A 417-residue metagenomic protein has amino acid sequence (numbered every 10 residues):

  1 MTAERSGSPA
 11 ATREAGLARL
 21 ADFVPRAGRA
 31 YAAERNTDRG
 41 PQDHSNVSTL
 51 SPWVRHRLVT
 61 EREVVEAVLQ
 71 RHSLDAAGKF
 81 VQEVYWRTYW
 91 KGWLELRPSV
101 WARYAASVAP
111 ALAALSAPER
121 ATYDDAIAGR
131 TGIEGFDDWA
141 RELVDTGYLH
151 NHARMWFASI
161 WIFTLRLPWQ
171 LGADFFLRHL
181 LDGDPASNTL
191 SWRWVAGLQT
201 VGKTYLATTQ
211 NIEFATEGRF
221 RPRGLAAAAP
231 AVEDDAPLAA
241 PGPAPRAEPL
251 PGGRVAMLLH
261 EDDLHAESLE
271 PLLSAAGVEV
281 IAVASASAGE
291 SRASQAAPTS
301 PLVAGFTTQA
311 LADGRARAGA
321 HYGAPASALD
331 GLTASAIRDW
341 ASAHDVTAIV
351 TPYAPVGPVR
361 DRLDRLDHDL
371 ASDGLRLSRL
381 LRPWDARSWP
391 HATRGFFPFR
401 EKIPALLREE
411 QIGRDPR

Functional and structural regions predicted by a protein language model:
T2-Q82, W86, K91-G92, L96-L115 (+5 more regions): Trp/Phe/Arg-rich N-terminal binding region typifying the photolyase-homology
S51-P52, H56, A121-D124, G147 (+2 more regions): Flexible, active-site-adjacent loop/turn segments at secondary-structure boundaries
T60, V64, G132-G135, H152: Amphipathic, well-ordered alpha-helical segments in soluble domains
A76-G92, F136-V195, T200-T204: Structured ligand/cofactor/substrate-binding pocket environments in proteins
R97-D125, V195-A196, Y205-F214: Long, low-complexity intrinsically disordered regions
R120-V144: Helix-hairpin-helix/helix-loop-helix acidic hairpins
L180-D235: C-terminal, helix-dominated tail/subdomain
